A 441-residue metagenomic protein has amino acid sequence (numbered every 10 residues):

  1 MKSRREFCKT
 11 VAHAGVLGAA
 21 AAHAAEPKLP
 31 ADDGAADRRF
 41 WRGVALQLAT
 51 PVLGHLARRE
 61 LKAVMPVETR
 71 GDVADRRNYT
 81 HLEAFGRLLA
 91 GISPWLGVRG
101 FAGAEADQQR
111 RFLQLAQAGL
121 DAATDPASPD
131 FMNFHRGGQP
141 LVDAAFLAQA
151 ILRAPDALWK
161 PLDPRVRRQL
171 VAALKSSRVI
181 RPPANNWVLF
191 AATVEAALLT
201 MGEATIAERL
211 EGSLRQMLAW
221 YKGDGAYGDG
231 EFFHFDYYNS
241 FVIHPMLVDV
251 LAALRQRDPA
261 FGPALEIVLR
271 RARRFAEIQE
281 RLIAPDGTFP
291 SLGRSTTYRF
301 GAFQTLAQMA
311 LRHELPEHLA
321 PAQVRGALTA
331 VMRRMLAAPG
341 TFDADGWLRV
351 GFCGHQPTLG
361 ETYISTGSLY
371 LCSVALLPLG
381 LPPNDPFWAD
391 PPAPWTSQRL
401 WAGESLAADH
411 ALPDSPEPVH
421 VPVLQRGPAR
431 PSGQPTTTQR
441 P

Functional and structural regions predicted by a protein language model:
M1-G15: N-terminal secretory signal peptides and thylakoid transit peptides that target proteins across membranes
A22-A24: Boundary at the C-terminal end of the N-terminal hydrophobic targeting segment
E26-E83, A90, Q114-G119: Low-complexity, Ser/Thr/Pro/Gly-enriched N-terminal "stalk/linker" regions
G54-V73, P129, V331-P441: CBM-like carbohydrate-recognition segments
M65-R99, A226-H244: Substrate-binding groove/exosite segments of carbohydrate-active enzymes
I92-P94, Q109-L269, R281-Q304, H313: Aromatic-lined, polymer-binding surfaces characteristic of secreted/periplasmic polysaccharide-degrading enzymes
F233-L348, P357-P383: Long, repeat-rich segments with strong aromatic
